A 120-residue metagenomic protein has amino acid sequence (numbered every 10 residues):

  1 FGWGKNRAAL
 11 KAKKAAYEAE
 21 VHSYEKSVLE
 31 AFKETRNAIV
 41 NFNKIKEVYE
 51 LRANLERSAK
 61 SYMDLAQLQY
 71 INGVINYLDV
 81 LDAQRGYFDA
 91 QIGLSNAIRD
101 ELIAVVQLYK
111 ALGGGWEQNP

Functional and structural regions predicted by a protein language model:
F1-G2, F32: Outer-membrane beta-barrel channels and translocator barrels
W3-R7: Short loop/turn motifs that connect adjacent beta-strands in outer-membrane beta-barrel proteins
A8-G93, D100-A111: Amphipathic alpha-helical coiled-coil segments
A111-P120: Terminal intrinsically disordered/low-complexity segments used for targeting and assembly
